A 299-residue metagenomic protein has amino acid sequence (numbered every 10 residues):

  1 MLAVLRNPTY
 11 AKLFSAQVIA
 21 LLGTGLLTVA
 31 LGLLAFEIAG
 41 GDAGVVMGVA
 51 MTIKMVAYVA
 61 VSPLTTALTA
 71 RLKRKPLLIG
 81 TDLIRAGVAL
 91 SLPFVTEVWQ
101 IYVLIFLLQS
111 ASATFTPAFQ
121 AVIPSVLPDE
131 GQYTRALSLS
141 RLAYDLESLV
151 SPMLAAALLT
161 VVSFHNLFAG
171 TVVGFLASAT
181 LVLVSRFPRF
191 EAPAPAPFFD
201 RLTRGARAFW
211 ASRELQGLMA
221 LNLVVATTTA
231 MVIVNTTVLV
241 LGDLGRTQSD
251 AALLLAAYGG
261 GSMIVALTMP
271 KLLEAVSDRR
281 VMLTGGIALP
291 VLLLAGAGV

Functional and structural regions predicted by a protein language model:
M1-V56, A211-Y258: Helix-loop boundary and gating motifs at the non-cytosolic
R6, G40, A70-R71, F94 (+4 more regions): Membrane-helix boundary and inter-helical linker elements of multi-pass secondary transporters
A11-T28, I53-T69, K73-V88, Q100-T160 (+6 more regions): Substrate-agnostic recognition of the 12-TM MFS/MFS-like secondary transporter fold
A30-A39, S91-V95, V150-G170, V238 (+1 more regions): Transmembrane alpha-helix termini and helix-breaking/packing motifs in multi-pass membrane transporters
F36, V88-L92, L108, L181-V182 (+1 more regions): MFS-fold secondary transporters
I53, A57-R71, K75-T81, T203 (+3 more regions): C-terminal transmembrane bundle of multi-pass solute transporters/carriers
P93-I105, A297-V299: Helix-loop junctions at membrane interfaces in 12-TM secondary transporters
A121, S125-V126, F168-F198, A275: Helix-loop junctions on the cytosolic side of multi-pass membrane transporters, especially the intracellular loop
